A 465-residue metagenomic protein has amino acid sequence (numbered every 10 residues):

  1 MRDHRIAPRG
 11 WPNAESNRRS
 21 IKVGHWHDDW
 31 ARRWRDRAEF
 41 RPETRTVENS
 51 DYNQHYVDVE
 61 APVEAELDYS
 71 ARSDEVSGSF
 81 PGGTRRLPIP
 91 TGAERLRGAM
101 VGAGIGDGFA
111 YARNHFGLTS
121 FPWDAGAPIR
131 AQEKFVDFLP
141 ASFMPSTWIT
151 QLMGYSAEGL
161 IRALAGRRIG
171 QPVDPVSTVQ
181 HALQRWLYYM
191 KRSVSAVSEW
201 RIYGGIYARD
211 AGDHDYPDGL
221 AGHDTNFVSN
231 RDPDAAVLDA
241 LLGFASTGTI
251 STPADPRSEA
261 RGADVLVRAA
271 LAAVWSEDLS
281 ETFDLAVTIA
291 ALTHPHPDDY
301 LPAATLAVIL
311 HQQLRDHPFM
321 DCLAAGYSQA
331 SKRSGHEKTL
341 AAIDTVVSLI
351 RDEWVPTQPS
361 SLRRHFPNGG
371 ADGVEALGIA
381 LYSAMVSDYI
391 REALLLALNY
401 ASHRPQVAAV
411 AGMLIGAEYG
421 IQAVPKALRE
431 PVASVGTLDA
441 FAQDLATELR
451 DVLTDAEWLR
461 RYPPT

Functional and structural regions predicted by a protein language model:
R2-N13, R18-T465: Structured, active/binding-site neighborhoods that engage oxygen-rich ligands
